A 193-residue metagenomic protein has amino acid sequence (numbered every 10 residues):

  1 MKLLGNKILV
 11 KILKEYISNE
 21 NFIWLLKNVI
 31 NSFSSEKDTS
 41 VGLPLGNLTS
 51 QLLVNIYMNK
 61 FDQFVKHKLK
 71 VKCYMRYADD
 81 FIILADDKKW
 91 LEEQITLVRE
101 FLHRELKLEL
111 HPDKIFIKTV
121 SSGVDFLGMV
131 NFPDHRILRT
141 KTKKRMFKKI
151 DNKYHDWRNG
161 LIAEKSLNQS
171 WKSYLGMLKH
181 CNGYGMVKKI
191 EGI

Functional and structural regions predicted by a protein language model:
M1-A78, I82-E100, E105, E109-K118 (+2 more regions): Conserved polymerase palm-domain catalytic core
T39, E92-E93, L110-I193: Right-hand nucleic-acid polymerase module
